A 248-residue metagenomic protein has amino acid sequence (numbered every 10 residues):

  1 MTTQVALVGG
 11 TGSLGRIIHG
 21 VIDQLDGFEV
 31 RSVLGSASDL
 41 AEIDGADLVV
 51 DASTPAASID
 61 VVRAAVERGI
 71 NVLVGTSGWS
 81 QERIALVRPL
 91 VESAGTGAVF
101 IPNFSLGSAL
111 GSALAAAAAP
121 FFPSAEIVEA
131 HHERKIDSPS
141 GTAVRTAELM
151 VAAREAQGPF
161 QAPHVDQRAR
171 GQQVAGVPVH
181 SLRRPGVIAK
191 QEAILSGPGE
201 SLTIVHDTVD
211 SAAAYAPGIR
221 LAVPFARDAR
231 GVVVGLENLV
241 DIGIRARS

Functional and structural regions predicted by a protein language model:
Q4-I43, A56, P123-S248: C-terminal substrate-binding/catalytic lobe of Rossmann-fold NAD(P)-dependent oxidoreductases
V30, V72-L73, G97-F100: Hydrophobic beta-strand scaffold residues
G35, S77-W79, N103-S105, A130-E133: Short, ordered loop/turn segments at secondary-structure junctions
L48, A56-G75, L86: Rossmann-fold NAD(P) dinucleotide-binding segment
T76-A98, A109, L114-A117: Rossmann-fold NAD(P)-binding glycine/threonine-rich loop
